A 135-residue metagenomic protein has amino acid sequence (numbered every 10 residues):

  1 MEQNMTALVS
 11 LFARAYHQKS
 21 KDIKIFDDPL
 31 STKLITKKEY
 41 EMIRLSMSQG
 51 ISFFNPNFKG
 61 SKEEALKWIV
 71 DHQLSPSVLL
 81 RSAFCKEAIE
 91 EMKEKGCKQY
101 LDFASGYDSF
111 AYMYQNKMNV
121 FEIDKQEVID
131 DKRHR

Functional and structural regions predicted by a protein language model:
M1-L101, Y107-R135: Rossmann-like AdoMet
